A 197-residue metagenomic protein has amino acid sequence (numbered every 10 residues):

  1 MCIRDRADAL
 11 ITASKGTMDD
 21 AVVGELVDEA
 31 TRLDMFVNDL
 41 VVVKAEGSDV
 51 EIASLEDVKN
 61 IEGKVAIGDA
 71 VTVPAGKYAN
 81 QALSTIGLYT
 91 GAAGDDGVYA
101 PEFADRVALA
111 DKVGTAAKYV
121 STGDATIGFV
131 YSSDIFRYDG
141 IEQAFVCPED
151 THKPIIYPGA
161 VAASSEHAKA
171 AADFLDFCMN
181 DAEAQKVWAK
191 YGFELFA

Functional and structural regions predicted by a protein language model:
R4-D8, T12-G24, L33-F36, K44-A197: Exported/periplasmic ABC-transporter solute-binding proteins
E29-T31: Surface-exposed patches in mature extracellular/periplasmic domains of secreted proteins
L40: Residue-level detector of short, conserved catalytic/binding motifs and their immediate flanks
